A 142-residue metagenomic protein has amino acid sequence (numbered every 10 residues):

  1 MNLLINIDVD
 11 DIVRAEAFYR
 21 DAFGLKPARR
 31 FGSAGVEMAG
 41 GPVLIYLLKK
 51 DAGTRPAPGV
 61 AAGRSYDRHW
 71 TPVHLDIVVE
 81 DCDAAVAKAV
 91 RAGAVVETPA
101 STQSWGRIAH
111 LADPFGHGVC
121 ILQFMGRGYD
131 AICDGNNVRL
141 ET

Functional and structural regions predicted by a protein language model:
M1-L4, K26-D76, A84-A112, F124-T142: Vicinal oxygen chelate
V9-D11, S104: Conserved beta-strand-loop-alpha-helix junction that forms the acyl-donor binding cleft
A15-R20, A89, G116: Conserved active-site tyrosine of GNAT-family acetyltransferases
G118-I121: Short glycine-/small-residue motifs
